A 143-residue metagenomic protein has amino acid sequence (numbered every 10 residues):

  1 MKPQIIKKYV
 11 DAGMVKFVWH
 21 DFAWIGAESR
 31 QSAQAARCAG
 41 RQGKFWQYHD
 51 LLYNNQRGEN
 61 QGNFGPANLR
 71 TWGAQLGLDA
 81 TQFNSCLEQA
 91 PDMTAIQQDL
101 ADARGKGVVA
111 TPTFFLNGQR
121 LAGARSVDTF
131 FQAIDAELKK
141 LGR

Functional and structural regions predicted by a protein language model:
M1-A74, K139-R143: Structural alpha/beta surface segment adjacent to cysteine/selenocysteine redox centers across thiol/disulfide enzymes
M1-K8, Q61, R70-R143: C-terminal cap of thioredoxin/glutaredoxin-like
